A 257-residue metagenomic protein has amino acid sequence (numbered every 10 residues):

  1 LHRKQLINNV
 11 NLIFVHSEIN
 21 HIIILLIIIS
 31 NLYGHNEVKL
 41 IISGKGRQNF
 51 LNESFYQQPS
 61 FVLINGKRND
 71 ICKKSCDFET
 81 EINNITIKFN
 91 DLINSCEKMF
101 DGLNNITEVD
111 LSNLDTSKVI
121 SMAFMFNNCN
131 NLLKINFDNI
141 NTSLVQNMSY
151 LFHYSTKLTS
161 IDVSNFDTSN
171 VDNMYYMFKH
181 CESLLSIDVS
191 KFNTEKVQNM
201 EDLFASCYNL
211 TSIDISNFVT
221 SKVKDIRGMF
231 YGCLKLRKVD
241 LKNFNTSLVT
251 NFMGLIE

Functional and structural regions predicted by a protein language model:
H2-L6: Extreme N-terminal basic, low-complexity initiation segments that serve as generic localization/processing leaders
V10, F14-K118, D138-N139, S143 (+3 more regions): N-terminal capping/linker segments that flank leucine-rich repeat
I64-N65, N83-L92, N105-K118, N130-Q146 (+4 more regions): Structural signature of tandem-repeat unit edges
E97-K98, A123-F124, S149-Y150, Y175-Y176 (+3 more regions): Register-specific detector for alpha-helical tandem repeat solenoids, activating on a conserved position within each
N127, Y231-G232: Predominantly recognizes leucine-rich repeat
